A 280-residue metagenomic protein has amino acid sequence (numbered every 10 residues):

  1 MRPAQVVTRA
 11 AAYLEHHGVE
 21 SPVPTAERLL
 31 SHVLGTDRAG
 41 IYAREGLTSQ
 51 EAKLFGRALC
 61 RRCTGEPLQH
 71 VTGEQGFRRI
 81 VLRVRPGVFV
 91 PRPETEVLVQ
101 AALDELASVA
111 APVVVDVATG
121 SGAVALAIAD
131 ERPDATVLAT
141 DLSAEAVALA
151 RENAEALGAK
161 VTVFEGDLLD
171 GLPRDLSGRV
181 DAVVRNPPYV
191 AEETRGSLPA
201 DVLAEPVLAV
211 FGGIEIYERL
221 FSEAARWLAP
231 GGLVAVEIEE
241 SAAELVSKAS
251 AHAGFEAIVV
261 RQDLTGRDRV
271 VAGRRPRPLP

Functional and structural regions predicted by a protein language model:
M1-A39, E45: Non-catalytic accessory regions of SAM-dependent methyltransferases
V7, A26, F55-G56, G65-L68 (+7 more regions): A general structural signal for well-ordered alpha-helical segments in protein cores
R28-D104: Conserved AdoMet
I41, V71-T72, L198, V202 (+1 more regions): Short clusters of hydrophobic/aromatic residues that line enzyme substrate/ligand-binding pockets
V81, T136, K160-T162, E256-V259: Conserved beta-strand segments of alpha/beta enzyme cores
P93-R195, P199, R219, S241: Conserved SAM/SAH cofactor-binding pocket of Class I
T140-V147, A200-A229, L233, I238-A242: Glycine-rich S-adenosyl-L-methionine
A251-P280: Core SAM-dependent methyltransferase catalytic element
